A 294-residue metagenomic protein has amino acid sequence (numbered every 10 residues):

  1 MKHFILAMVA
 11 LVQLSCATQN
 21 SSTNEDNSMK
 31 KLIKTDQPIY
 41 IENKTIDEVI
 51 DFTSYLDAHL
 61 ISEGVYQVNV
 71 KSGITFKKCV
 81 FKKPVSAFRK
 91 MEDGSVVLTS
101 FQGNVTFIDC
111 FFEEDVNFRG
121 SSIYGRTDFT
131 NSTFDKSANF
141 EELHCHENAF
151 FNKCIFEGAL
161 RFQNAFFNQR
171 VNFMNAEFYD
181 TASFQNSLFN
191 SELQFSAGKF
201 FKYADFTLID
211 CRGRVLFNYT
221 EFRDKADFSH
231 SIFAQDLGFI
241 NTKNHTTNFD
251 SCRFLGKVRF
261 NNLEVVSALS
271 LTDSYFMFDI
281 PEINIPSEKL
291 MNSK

Functional and structural regions predicted by a protein language model:
K2-M8, L14-K294: Intrinsic low-complexity/IDR segments
